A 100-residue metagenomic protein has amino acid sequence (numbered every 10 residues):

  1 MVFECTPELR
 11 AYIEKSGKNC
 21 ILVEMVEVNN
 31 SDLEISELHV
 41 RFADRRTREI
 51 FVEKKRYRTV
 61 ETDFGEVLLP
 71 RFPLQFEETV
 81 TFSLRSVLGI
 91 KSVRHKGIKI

Functional and structural regions predicted by a protein language model:
M1-N29, L33-I100: Domain-level signature for proteins that mediate thiol-based redox and metal-cofactor handling
